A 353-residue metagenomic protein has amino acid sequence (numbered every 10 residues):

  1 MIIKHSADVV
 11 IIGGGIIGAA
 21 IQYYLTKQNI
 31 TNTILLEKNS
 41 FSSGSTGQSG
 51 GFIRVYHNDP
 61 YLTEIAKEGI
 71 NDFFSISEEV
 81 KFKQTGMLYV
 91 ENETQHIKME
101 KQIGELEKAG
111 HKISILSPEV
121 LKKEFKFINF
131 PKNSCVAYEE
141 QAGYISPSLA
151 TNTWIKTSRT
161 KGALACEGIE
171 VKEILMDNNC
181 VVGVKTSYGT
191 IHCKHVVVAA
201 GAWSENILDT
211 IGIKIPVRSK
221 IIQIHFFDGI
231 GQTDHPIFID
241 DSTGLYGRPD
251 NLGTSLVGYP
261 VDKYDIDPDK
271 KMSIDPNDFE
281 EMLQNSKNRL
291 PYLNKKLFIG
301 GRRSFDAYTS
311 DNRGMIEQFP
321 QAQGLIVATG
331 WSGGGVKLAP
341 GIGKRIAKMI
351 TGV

Functional and structural regions predicted by a protein language model:
I3-I17: Beta1/beta-strand and adjacent pyrophosphate-binding region of the FAD-binding site in flavoprotein oxidoreductases
I3-K4, E79-Y89, Q102-I103, A109 (+5 more regions): Helix-loop-beta segment of a Rossmann-like dinucleotide-binding subdomain
Y23-K27, G51-R54, E79-G86, C180 (+3 more regions): Active-site substrate-recognition segment that forms the wall of the catalytic cavity or substrate channel
T26-T46: Glycine-rich FAD pyrophosphate-binding loop
G50-E124, G244-Y246, N285: Dinucleotide-binding Rossmann-like beta1-alpha1 core, especially the glycine-rich loop that anchors the ADP
Y138-K194: Helical element adjacent to the flavin cofactor pocket in flavoenzyme catalytic cores
P340-V353: Internal hydrophobic alpha-helix adjacent to the cofactor/substrate pocket in enzyme cavities
